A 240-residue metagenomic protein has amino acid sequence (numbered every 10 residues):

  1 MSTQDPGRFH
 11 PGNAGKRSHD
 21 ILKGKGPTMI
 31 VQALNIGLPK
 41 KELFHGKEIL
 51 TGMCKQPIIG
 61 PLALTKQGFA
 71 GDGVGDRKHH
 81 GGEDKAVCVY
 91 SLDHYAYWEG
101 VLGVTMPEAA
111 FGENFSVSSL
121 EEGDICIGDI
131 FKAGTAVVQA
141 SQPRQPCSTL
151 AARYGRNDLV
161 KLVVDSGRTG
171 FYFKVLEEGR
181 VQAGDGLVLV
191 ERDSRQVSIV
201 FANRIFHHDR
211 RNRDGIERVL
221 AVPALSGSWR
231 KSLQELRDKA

Functional and structural regions predicted by a protein language model:
S2-T3, A14: Short linear motifs in low-complexity or flexible loops
G15, H19-A151, D158, E191-A240: Electropositive, beta-rich accessory/interaction domains or terminal extensions that provide binding surfaces
V117-S119, G170-L176: Short alpha-helix capping/helix-loop boundary micro-motifs
G128, A183-G184: Loop/turn positions that initiate beta-strands
R153-D165: Short beta-strand-turn/beta-hairpin segments enriched in glycine/proline and small hydrophobics that form edge-strand
G179-V181, L187, D193: C-terminal folded domains that constitute the principal catalytic or ligand-binding module of multi-domain proteins
